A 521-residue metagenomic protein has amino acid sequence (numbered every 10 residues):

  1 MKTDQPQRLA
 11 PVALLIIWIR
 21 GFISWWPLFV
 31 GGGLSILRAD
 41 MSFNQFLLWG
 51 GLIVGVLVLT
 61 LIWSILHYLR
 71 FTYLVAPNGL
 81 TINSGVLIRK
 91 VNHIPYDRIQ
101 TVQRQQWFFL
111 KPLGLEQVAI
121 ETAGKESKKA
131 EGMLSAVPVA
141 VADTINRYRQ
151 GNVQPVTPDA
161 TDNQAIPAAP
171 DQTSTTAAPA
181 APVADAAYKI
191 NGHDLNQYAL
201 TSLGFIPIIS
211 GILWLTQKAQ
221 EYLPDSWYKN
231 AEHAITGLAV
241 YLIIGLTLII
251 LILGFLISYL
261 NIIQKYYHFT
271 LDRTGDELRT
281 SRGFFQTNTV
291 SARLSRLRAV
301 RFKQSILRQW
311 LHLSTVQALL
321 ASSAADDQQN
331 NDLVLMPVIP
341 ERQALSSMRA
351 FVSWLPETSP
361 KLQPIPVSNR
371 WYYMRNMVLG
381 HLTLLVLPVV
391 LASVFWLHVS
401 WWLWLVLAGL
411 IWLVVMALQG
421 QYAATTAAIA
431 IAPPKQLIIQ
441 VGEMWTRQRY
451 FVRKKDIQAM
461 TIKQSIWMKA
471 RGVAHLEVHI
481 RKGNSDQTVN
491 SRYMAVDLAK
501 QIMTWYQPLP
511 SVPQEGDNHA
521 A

Functional and structural regions predicted by a protein language model:
M1-A521: N-terminal basic, Ser/Thr-rich segments that initiate or prime the first beta/alpha elements at protein or domain
